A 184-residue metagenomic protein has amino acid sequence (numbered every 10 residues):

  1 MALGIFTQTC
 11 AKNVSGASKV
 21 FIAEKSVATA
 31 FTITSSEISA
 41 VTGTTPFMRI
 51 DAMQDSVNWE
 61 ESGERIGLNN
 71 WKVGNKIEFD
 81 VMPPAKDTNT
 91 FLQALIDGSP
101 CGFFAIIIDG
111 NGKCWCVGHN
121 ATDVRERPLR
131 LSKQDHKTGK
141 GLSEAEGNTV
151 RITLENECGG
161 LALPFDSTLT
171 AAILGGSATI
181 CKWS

Functional and structural regions predicted by a protein language model:
A2-E78, E126-A145: Solvent-exposed edge beta-strands and adjacent loop segments that serve as assembly or binding interfaces
A17-E24, I77-P83, C101-G110: Short, hydrophobic/proline-enriched secondary-structure or compact coil segments at domain edges
T29-I33, K86-T90, D109-G118, L161-A162: Short, surface-exposed beta-strand/loop "edge" segments at domain boundaries and coil↔beta transitions
E64-N89, A145-G160: Oligomerization/assembly interface segments of phage tail-like spikes and tubes
F91-F104, F165-G175: Extended Gly/Ser/Thr-rich low-complexity repeat segments, especially those forming or decorating extracellular
Q93-A121: Short, acidic/charged, Gly/Pro-enriched secondary-structure junctions
R125-S184: Mixed-charge, glycine-accented linear interaction segment located at domain edges/termini
